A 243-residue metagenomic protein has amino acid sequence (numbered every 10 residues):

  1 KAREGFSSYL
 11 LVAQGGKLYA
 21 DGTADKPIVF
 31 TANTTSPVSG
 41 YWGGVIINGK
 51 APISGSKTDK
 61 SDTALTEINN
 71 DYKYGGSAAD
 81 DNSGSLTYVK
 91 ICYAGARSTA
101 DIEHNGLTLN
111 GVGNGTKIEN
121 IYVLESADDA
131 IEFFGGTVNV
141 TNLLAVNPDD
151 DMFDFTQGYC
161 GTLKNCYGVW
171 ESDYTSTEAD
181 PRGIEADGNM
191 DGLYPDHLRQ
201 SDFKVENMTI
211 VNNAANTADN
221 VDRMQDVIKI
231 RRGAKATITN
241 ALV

Functional and structural regions predicted by a protein language model:
K1-V243: Beta-strand/loop edge motif enriched in small/polar residues
